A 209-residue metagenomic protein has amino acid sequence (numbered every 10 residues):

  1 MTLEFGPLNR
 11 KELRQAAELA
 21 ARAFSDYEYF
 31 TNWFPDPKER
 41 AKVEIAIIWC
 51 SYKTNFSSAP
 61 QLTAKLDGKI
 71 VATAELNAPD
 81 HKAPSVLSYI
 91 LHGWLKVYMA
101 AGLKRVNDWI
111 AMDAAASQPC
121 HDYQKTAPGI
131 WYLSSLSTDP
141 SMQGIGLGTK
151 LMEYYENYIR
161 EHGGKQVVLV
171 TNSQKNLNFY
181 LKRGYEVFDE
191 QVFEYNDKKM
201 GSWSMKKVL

Functional and structural regions predicted by a protein language model:
M1-R14, R22: Conserved N-terminal entry element of GNAT/NAT acetyltransferase domains
K38-P60, D122: Active-site rim helix/loop that mediates acceptor-substrate recognition in acyltransferases
S58-A74: Conserved beta-hairpin
E75-L136, E194-N196: Conserved acyl-donor/pantetheine-binding loop and adjacent beta-alpha core of acyl/acetyltransferases and related
G129-W131, I159-N172: Conserved GNAT acetyl-CoA-binding A-motif
T138, G144-N157, K182: Conserved acetyl-CoA-binding loop-helix of GNAT-fold acetyltransferases
T149, E161, S173-E190: Conserved active-site alpha-helix within GNAT-family acetyltransferase domains
K165-Q174, F193-L209: C-terminal "cap" of GNAT-fold acetyltransferases
